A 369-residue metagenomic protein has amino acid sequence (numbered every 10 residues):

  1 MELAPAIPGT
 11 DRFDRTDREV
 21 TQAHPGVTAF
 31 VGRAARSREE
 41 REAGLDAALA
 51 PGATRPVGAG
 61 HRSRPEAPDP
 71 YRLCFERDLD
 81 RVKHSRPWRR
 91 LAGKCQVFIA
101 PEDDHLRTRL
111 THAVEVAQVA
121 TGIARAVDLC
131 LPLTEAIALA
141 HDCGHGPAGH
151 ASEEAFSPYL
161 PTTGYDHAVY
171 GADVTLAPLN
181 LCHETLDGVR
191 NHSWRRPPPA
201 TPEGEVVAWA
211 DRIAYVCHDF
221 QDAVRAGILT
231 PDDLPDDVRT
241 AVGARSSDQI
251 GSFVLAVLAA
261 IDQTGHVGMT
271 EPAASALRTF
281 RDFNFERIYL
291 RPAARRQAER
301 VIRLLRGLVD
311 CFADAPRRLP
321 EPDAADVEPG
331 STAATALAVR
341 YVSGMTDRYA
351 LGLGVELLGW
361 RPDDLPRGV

Functional and structural regions predicted by a protein language model:
M1-R109, Q118-I123, C130-P132, A151-S152 (+2 more regions): Histidine-centered, transition-metal-coordinating active-site segments
H112, T134-G144: Active-site-proximal cofactor/substrate-binding loop regions of enzyme domains
E115: Conserved N-terminal alpha-helix of the aminotransferase class I/II PLP-enzyme fold
D142, G146, A155, R212: Catalytic glutamate of the conserved HExxH
T162: Aromatic/His-enriched, Gly/Pro-containing loop or helix-boundary segments that lie immediately adjacent to catalytic
